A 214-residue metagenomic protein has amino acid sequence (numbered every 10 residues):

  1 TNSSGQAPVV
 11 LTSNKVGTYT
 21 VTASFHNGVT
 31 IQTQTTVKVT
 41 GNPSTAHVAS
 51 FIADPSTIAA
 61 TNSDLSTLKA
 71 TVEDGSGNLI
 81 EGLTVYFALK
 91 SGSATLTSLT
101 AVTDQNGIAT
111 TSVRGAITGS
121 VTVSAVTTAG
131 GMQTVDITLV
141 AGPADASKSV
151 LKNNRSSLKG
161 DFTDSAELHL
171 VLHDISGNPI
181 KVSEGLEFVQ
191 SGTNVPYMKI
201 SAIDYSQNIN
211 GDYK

Functional and structural regions predicted by a protein language model:
T1-K214: The feature marks long extracellular or luminal low-complexity segments
